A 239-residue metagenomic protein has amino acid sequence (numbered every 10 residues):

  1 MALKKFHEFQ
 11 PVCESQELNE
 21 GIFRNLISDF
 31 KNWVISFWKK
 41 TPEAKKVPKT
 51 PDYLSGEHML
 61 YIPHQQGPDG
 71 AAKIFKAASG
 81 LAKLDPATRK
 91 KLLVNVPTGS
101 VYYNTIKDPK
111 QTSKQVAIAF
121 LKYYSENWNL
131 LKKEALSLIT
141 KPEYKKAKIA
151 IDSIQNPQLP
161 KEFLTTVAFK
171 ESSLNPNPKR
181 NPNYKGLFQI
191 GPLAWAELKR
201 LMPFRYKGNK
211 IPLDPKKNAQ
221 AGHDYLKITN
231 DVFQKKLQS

Functional and structural regions predicted by a protein language model:
F6-G21, K133: Proteolytic processing junctions in secreted/extracellular precursors, especially proprotein convertase/trypsin-like
N25, D29-P51, N127-L174, K216 (+1 more regions): Export/targeting segments at the very N-terminus of extracytoplasmic proteins
S36, E43, N181-R205, G222-D224: Substrate-binding/active-site groove segments that recognize and process beta-1,4-linked N-acetyl-hexosamine
Y53-I74, A168-S172, N218-Y225, K236-S239: Acidic helix/loop microenvironments that form the catalytic cleft of cell-wall polysaccharide enzymes
H58-L130, Q238-S239: Catalytic and substrate-binding regions of cell-wall glycan-acting enzymes that process beta-1,4-linked
Y61, Y144, K148, K161-T165 (+4 more regions): Extracytoplasmic/secreted envelope proteins and their assembly/folding machinery, especially bacterial periplasmic
E171-K179, L198: Conserved alpha-helical segments that form or flank metal/cofactor-binding pockets of metalloenzymes
F204-K217: A short, structured beta-strand-centered segment in the mid-to-C-terminal lobe of catalytic cores from group-transfer
